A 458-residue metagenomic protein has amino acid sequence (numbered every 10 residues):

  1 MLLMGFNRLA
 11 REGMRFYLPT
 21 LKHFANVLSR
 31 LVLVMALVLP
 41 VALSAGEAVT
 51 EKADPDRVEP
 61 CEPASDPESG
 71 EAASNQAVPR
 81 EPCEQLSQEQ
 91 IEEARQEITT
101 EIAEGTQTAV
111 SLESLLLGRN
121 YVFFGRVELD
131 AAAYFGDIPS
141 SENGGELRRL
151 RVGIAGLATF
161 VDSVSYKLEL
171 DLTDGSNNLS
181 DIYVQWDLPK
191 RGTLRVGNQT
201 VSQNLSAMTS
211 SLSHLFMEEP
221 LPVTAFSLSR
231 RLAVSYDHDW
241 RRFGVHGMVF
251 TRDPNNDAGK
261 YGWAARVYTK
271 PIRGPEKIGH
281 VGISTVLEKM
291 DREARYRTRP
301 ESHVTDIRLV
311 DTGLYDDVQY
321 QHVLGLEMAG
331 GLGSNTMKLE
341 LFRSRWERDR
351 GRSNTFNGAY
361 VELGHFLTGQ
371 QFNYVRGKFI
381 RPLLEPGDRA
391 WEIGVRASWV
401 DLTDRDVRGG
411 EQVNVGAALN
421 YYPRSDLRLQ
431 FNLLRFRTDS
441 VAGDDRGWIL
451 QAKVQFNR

Functional and structural regions predicted by a protein language model:
M1-V27: N-terminal secretory signal peptides that target proteins for export/translocation
F6, F16, A25, A53-P55 (+6 more regions): Intrinsic-disorder/low-complexity regions
S29-P40: Bacterial N-terminal signal peptides
A36, G156, N420-Y421: N-terminal cationic-hydrophobic initiation segments that often serve targeting/anchoring roles
V38, A42, L450-K453: Hydrophobic alpha-helical membrane context
L43-D130, L367, Q371-K378: N-terminal periplasmic/intermembrane-space "pro-region" immediately following the signal or transit peptide
V49, Q96-T100, D137-P139, Y296-R458: Outer-membrane beta-barrel pore domains
V110-D291, Y360, H365-E385, E392-L402: Outer membrane beta-barrel
